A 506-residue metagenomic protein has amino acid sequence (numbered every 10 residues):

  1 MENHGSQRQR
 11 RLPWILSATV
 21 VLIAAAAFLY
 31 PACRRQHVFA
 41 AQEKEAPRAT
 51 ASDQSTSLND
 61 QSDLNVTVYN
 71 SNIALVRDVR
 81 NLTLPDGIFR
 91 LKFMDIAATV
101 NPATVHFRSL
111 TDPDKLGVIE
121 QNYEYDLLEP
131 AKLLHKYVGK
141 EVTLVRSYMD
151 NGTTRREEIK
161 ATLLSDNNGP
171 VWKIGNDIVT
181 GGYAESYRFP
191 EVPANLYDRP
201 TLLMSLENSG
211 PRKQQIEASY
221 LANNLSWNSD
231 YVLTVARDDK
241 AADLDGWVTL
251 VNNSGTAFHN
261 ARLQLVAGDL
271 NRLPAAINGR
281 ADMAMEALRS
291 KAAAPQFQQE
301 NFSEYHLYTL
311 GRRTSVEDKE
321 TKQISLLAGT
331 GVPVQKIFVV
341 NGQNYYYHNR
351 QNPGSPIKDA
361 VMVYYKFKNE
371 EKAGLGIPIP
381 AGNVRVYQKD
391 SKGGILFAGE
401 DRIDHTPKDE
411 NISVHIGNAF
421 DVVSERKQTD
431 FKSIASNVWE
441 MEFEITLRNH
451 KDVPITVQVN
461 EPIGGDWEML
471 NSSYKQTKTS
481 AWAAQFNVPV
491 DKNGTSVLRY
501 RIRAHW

Functional and structural regions predicted by a protein language model:
E2-H4, R8-W506: Long, intrinsically disordered, low-complexity accessory segments associated with secretion and vesicular trafficking
